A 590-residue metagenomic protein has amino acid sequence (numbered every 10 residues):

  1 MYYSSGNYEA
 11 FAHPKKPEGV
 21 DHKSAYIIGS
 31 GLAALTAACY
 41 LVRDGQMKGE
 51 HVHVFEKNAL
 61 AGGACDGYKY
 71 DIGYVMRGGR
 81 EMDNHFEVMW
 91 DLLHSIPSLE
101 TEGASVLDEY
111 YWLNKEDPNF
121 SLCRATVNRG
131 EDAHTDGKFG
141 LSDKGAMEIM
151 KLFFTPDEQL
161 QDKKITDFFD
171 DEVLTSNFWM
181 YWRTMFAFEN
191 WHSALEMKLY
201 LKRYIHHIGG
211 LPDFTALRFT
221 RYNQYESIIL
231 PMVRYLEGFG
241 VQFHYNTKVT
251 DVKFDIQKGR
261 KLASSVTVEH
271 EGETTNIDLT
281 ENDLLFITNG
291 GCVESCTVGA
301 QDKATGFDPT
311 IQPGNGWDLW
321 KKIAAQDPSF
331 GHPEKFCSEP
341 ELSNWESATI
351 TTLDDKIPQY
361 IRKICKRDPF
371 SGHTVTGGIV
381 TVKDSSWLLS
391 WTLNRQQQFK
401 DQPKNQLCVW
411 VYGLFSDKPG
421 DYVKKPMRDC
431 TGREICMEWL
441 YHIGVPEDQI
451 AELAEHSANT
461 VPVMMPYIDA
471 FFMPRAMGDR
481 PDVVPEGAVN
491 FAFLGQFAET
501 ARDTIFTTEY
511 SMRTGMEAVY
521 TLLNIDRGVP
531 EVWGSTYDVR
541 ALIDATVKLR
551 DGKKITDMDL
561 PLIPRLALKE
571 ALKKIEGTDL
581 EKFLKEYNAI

Functional and structural regions predicted by a protein language model:
M1-A25, R43-H51, K69, A545 (+1 more regions): Extreme N-terminal leader/targeting segments of oxidoreductases
M1-Y3, A37, L41, G45-N84 (+6 more regions): Beta1-alpha1 glycine-rich phosphate/pyrophosphate-binding loop at the start of Rossmann-like nucleotide-binding domains
H13, G19-E148: N-terminal glycine-rich phosphate/pyrophosphate-binding loop and immediately adjacent elements
S24-Y26, H51-H53, G240-F243, S265 (+4 more regions): Beta-sheet entry/capping signal
L99-H206, L217-F219: Rossmann-like flavin
G103-Y111, Y245, R527-Y537: Short, glycine/acidic-rich hinge or "gate" loops at secondary-structure transitions that mediate conformational
K202-L284, N289-G290, D302-K303, D308-W317: Helical element adjacent to the flavin cofactor pocket in flavoenzyme catalytic cores
H206-T220, N282-L284, N289-T514, Y520-G534: C-terminal segments that line or cap access tunnels to active or ligand-binding sites in enzymes and enzyme-associated
